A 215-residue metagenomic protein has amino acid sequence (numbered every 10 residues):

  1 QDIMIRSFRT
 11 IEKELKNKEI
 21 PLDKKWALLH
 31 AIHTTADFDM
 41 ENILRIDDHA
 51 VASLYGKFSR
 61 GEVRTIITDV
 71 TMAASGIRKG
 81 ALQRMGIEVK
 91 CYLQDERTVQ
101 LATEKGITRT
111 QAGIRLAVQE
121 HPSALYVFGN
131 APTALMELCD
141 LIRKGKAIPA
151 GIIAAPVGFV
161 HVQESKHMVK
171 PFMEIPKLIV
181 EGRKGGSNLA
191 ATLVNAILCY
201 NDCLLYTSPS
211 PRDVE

Functional and structural regions predicted by a protein language model:
Q1-T65: Electropositive, gly/pro-rich neighborhoods at or near active sites that engage anionic ligands
E41, A50-L82, I87-Q94: Active-site cofactor/substrate anionic-group-binding motifs, chiefly glycine- and Lys/Arg-rich phosphate-binding loops
L82-E120: Long, charge-dense
T108-S165: Long, charge-patterned amphipathic alpha-helical coiled-coil/hairpin "stalk" segments used as oligomerization
M168, P176-G185: C-terminal binding/interaction regions
A190-L204: A charged, well-structured terminal subsegment
Y206-E215: Single conserved hydrophobic/aromatic residue that forms the stacking wall/gate of nucleotide- or nucleobase-binding
